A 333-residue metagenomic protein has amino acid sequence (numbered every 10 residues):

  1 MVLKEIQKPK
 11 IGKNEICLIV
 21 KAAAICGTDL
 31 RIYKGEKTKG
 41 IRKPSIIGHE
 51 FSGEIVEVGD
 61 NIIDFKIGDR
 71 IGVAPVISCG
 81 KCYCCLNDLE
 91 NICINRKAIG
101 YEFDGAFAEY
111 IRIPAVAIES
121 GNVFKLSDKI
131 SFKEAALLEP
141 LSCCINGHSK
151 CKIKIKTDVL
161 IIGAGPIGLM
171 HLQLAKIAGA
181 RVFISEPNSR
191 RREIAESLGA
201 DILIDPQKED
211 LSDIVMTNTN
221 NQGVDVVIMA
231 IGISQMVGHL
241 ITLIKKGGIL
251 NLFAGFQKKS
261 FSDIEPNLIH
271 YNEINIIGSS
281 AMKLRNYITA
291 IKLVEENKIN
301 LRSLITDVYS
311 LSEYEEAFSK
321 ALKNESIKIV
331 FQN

Functional and structural regions predicted by a protein language model:
P9-A23, K37-Y83, F124-K129: Glycine-rich beta-strand-centered segment in the early N-terminal region that forms part of a ligand/cofactor-binding
E36, N188, F256, M282: Residues in the short beta-alpha loop(s) of Rossmann-like NAD(P)-binding domains
K81-I162: NAD(P)H dinucleotide-binding glycine-rich loop of Rossmann-like/cofactor-binding domains, especially the beta1-alpha1
D128-K208, D213: Mid-domain Rossmann-like dinucleotide-binding core that forms the NAD(H)/NADP(H) cofactor-binding site
C151-K152, E193, L198-I274: Glycine-rich cofactor phosphate-binding loops and adjacent beta1-alpha1 units of small-molecule cofactor enzyme domains
L160, A164, I184-S185, I204 (+4 more regions): Glycine- and other small-residue-rich loops at beta-strand/loop junctions that grip anionic moieties
G238-T242, K246, L284-N333: C-terminal hydrophobic helical "lid"/dimerization subdomain of Rossmann-like NAD(P)H-dependent oxidoreductases
